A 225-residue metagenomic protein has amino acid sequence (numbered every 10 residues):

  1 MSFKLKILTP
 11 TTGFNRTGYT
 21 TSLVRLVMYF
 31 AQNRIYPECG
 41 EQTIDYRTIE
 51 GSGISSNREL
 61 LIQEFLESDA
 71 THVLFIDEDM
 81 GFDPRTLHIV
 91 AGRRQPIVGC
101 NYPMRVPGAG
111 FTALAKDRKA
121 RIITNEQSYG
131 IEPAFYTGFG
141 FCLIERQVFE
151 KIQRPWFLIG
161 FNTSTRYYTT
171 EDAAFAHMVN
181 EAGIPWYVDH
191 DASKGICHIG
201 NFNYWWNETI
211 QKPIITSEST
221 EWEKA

Functional and structural regions predicted by a protein language model:
M1-G51, S56: N-proximal low-complexity "stem/linker" segments adjacent to membrane-targeting elements
Y19, K151-A225: C-terminal catalytic/acceptor-binding lobe
G40, A91, V179-N180: Anion (oxyanion) recognition and catalysis
I54-R58, A120, D172: Conserved donor sugar-nucleotide recognition element shared by glycan-biosynthetic enzymes
E59-H72: Active-site nucleotide-sugar/metal-binding loop of Leloir-type enzymes
I62, D83-F161: Conserved catalytic core of nucleotide-sugar-dependent glycosyltransferases
A70-G81: Short beta-strand-to-loop acidic/aromatic patch adjacent to the donor-nucleotide binding site
